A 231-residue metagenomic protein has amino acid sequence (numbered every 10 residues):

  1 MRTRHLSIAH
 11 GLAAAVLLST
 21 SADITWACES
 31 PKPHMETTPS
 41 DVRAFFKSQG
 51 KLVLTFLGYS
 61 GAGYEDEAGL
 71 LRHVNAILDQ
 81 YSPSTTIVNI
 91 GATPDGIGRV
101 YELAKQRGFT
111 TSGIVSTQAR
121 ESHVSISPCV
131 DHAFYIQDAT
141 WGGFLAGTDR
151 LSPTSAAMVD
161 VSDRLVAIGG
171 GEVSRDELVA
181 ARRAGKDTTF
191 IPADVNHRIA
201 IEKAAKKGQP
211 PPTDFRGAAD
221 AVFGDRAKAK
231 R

Functional and structural regions predicted by a protein language model:
R2-G11: Bacterial N-terminal signal peptides that target proteins for export
H10-T20: Bacterial N-terminal signal peptides
V16, H73-S82, A104, A219-V222 (+2 more regions): Hydrophobic, Leu/Ile/Phe/Ala-enriched alpha-helical segments that form helix-helix packing faces
T25-A27: Boundary at the C-terminal end of the N-terminal hydrophobic targeting segment
H34-Q49, A62-A184, F190-G208: Acidic/glycine-enriched connector segments
G50-L54: Nucleotide donor/acceptor-binding cores
G58-S60: Interfacial amphipathic helix/helix-coil modules that most often lie immediately N-terminal to a transmembrane helix
K203-R231: C-terminal functional extensions of proteins
